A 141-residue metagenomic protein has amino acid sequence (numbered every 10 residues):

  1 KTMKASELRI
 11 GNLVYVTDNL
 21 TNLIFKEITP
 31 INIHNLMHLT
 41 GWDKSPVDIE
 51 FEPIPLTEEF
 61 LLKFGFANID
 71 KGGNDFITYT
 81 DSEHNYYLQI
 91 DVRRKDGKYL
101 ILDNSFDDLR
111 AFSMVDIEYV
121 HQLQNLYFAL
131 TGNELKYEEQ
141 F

Functional and structural regions predicted by a protein language model:
K1-E7, E134-F141: Short intrinsically disordered terminal tails
M3-D18: Short coil-to-beta transition motif at edge beta-strands of beta-rich domains
I10-L13, L56-D81: Amphipathic alpha-helical oligomerization segments
N12-L13, L20-H38: Short beta-strand-centered aromatic/proline hotspots
N19, L36, L56-E59, S82 (+2 more regions): Generic structural motif
I31-V47, D70-E118: Acidic, low-complexity, intrinsically disordered interaction modules
D43-I69, A111-T131, Y137-Q140: Intrinsically disordered, low-complexity, charged/polar segments
